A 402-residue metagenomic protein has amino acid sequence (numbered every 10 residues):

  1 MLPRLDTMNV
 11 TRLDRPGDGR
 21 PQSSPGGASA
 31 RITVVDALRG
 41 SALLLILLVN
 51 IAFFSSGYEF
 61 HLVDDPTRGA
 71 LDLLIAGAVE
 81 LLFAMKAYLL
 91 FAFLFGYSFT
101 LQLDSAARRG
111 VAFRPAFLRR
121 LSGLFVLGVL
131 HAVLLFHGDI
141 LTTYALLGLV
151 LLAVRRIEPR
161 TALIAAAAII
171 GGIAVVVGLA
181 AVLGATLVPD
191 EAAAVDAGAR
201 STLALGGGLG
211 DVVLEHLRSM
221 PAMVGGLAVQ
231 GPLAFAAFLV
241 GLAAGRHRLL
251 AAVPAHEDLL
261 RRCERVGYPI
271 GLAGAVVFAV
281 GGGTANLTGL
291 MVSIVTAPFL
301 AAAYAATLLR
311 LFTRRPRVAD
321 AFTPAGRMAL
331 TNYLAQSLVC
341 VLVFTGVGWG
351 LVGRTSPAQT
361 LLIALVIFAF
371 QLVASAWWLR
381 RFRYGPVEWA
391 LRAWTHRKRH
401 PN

Functional and structural regions predicted by a protein language model:
L2-F95: N-terminal signal-anchor module of multipass membrane proteins
L2-R4, V10-R12, P316, T355-N402: C-terminal "closing" transmembrane helix and its immediate cytosolic amphipathic cap in multi-pass membrane proteins
S29-I46, I157-I170, D258-C263: Alpha-helical transmembrane segments and their helix-start/interface "positive-inside/aromatic belt" motifs in integral
T33-A37, S41-A42, C263-G267, F312-V339 (+1 more regions): Functional transmembrane helices that form membrane-embedded active or gating regions
A70-A87, H216-A228, L287-L300: Short aromatic-rich membrane-water interface segments that cap or initiate transmembrane helices in multi-pass membrane
L89-L101, T142-A153, V229-A252, A297-P316: Specific transmembrane alpha-helix
A168-A243: Long hydrophobic alpha-helical segments that form multi-pass transmembrane helix bundles in integral membrane proteins
C263-F312: Alpha-helical transmembrane segments and terminal signal-anchor/GPI-anchor hydrophobic tails, characterized by long
